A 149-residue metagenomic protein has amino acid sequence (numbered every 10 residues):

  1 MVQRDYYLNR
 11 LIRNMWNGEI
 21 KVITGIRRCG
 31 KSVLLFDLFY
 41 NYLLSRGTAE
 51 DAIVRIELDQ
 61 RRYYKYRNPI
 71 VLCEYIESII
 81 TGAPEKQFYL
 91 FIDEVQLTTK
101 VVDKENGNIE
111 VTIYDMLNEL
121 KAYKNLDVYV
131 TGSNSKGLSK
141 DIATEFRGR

Functional and structural regions predicted by a protein language model:
M1-R149: Phosphate-binding site recognition
